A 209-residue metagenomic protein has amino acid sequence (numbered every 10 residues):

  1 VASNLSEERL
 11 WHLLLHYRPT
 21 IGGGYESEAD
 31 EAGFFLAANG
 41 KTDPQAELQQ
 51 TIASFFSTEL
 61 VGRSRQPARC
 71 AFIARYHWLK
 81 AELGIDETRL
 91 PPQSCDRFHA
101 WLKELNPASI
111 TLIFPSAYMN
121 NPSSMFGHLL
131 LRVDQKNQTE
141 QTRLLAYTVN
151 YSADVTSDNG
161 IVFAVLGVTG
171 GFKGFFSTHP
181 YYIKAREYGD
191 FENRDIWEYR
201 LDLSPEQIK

Functional and structural regions predicted by a protein language model:
V1-N39: Intrinsically disordered, low-structural-confidence terminal and linker regions
G24-E26, A46, K184-E187, E206: Short, compositionally biased low-complexity segments
G24-L105: Low-complexity, highly charged intrinsically disordered N-terminal segments that act as targeting/localization
E87-P92, H128-L129, Q141, S204-K209: Structured, non-membrane catalytic/scaffold regions adjacent to prosthetic-group chemistry
W101-S109, P205-K209: Active-site-adjacent bridging/hinge elements
A108-R194: Glycine-rich catalytic cores of cysteine/serine-nucleophile enzymes that process amide/ester linkages in cell-envelope
A185-K209: Active-site nucleophile-His-acid catalytic modules used for acyl/amide transfer and hydrolysis across diverse enzymes
